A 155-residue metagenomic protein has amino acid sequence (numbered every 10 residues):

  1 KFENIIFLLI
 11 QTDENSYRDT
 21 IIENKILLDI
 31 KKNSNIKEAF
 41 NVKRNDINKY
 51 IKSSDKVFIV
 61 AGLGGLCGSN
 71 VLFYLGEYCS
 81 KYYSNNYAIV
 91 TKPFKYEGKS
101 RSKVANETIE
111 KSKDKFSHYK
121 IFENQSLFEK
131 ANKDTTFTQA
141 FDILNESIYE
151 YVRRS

Functional and structural regions predicted by a protein language model:
K1-S155: Tubulin/FtsZ superfamily GTPase core signature
